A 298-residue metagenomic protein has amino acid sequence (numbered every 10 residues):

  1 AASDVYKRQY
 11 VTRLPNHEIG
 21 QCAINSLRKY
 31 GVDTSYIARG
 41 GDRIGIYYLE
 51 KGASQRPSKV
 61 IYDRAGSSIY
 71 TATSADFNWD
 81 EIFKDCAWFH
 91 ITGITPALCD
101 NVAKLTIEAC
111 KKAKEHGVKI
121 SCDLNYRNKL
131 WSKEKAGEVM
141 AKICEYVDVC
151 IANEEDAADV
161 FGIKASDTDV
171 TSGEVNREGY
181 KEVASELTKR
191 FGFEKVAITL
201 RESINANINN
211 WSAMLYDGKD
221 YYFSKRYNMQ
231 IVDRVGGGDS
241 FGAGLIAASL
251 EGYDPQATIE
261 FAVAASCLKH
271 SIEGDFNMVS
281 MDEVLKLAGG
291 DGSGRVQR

Functional and structural regions predicted by a protein language model:
A1-Y6: Short, small-residue-biased leader/transition segments that mark boundaries at the very start of proteins
Q9-I94, V284-R298: Conserved N-terminal subdomain of the carbohydrate kinase-like
Y10, I120-C122, C150: Hydrophobic faces of well-ordered beta-strands that scaffold small-molecule active sites in alpha/beta enzyme cores
K104-H116, V139-Y146: Catalytic-core regions built around general acid/base machinery
E115-K119, F191-E194: A short helix->loop->beta-strand "cap" motif at the edges of active sites that frequently abuts
L130-K219: Conserved phosphate/ATP/ADP-binding segment of small-molecule kinases
Y222-D291: Conserved post-catalytic alpha-helical subdomain immediately downstream of the catalytic base and nucleotide-binding
